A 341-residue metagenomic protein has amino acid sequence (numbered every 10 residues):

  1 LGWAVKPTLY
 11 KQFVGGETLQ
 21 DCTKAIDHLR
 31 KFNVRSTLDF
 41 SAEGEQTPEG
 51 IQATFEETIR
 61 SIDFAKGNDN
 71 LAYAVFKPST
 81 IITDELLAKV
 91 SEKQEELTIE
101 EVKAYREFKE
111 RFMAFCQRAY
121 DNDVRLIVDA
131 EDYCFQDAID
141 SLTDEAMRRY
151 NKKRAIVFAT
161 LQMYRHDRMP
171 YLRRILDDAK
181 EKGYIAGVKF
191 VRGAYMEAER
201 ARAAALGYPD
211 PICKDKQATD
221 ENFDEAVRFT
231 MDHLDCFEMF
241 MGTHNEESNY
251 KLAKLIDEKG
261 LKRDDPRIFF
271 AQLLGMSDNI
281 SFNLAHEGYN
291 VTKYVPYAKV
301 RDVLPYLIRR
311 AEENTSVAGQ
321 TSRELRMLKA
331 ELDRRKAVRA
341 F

Functional and structural regions predicted by a protein language model:
L1-F341: Positively charged, amphipathic and often flexible ligand-engagement surfaces
